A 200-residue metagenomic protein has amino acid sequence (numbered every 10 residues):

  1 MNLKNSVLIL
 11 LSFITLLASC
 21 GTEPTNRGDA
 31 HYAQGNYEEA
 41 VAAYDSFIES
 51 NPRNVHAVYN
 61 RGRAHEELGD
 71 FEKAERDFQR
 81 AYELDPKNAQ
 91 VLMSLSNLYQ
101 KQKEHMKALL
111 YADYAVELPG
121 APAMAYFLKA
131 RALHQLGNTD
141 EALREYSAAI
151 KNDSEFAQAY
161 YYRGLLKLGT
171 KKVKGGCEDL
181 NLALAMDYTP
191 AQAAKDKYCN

Functional and structural regions predicted by a protein language model:
R27, L165, G169-N200: Terminal, low-structured helical/coil segments at or just beyond the last alpha-helical repeat
A33-Q34, E67, K101-Q102, Q135 (+2 more regions): Register position in tetratricopeptide repeats
A57, V91, L98, A125 (+3 more regions): TPR alpha-solenoid repeat register
N60, E67, S94, L128 (+2 more regions): Canonical tetratricopeptide repeat
